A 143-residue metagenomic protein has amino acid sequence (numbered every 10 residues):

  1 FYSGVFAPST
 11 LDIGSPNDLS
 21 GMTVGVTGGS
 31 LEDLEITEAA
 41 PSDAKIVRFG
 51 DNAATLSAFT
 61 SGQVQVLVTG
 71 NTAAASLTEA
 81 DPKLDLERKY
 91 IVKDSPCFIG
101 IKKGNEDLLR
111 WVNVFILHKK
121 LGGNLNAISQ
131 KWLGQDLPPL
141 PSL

Functional and structural regions predicted by a protein language model:
F1, S9, G29-L31, D51-N52 (+1 more regions): Beta->alpha turn/N-cap motifs
F1-S9, A75-L117, Q135-L143: Periplasmic-binding protein-like
A7-V24: Flexible hinge/capping segments at coil-to-helix
L19, A58-T60, I99, V112: Hydrophobic residues within well-ordered alpha-helices
T23, Q63, W132, D136: Conserved functional loop/turn residues at catalytic and ligand-binding sites
T23-V26, L67, G100: Short, well-ordered beta-strand segments
L31-R48, D85-R88, I116-L143: Ligand-binding clefts/hinges and TM-proximal coupling segments of bilobed small-molecule sensing domains
E35-E38, A53, T60-S61, Q65-K93: A ligand-binding cleft/hinge motif common to bilobed small-molecule-binding domains
